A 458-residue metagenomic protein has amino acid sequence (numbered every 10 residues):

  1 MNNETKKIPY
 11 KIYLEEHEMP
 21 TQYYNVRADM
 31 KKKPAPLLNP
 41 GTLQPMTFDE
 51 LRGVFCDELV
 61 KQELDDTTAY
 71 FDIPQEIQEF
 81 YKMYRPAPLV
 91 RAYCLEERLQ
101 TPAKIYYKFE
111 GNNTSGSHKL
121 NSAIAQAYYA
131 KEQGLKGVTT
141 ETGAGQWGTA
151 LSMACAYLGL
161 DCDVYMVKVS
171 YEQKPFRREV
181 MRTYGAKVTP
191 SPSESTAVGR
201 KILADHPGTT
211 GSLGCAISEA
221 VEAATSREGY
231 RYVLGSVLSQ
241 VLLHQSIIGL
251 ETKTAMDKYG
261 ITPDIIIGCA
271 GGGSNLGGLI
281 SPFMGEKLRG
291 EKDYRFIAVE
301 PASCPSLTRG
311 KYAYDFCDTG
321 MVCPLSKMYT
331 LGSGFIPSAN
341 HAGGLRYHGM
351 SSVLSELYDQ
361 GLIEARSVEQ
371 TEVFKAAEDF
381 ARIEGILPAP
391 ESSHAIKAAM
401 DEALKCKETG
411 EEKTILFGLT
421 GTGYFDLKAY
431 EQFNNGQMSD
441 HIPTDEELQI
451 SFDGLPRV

Functional and structural regions predicted by a protein language model:
N3-L135: Positively charged, low-complexity intrinsically disordered leader regions
Y70-D72, I202-Q240, I248, G260 (+3 more regions): Active-site/ligand-binding loops adjacent to catalytic centers
F109-L120, V138-G148, L238-V241, I267-G272 (+4 more regions): Active-site nucleophile and cofactor-binding loops and adjacent substrate-binding regions of central metabolic enzymes
S122, A130-V169, T262-L276, F296 (+1 more regions): A short, small-residue-rich loop immediately preceding and capping a beta-strand
A125-L135, T149-D161, R182-T183, I280-G290 (+1 more regions): Alpha-helix C-terminal capping segments
W147-T210, S306-D318, A429-N435: Active-site-proximal loop->helix
A270-G278, Q370-G436: Claisen-condensing/thiolase-fold acyl-transfer catalytic domains that form or cleave C-C bonds in fatty acid
